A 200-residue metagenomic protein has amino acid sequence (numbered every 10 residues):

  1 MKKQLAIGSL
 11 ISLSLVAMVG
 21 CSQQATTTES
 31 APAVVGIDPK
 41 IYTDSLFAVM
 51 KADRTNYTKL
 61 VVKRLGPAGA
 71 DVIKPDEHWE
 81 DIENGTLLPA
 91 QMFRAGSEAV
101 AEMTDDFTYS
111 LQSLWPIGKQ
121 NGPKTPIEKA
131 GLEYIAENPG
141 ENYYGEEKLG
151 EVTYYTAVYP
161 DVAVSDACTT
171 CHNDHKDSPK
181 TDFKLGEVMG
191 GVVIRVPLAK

Functional and structural regions predicted by a protein language model:
M1-S9: Bacterial N-terminal signal peptides that target proteins for export
L10-I11, L15: Hydrophobic helical h-region of N-terminal Sec-dependent signal peptides in bacterial secretory/periplasmic proteins
M18-G20: C-terminal motif of bacterial Sec signal peptides marking the signal peptidase cleavage site
Q23-A163, D177-K200: Extracytoplasmic c-type cytochrome modules immediately beyond a signal peptide or single-pass transmembrane anchor
V164-K176: The canonical Cys-X-X-Cys-His
